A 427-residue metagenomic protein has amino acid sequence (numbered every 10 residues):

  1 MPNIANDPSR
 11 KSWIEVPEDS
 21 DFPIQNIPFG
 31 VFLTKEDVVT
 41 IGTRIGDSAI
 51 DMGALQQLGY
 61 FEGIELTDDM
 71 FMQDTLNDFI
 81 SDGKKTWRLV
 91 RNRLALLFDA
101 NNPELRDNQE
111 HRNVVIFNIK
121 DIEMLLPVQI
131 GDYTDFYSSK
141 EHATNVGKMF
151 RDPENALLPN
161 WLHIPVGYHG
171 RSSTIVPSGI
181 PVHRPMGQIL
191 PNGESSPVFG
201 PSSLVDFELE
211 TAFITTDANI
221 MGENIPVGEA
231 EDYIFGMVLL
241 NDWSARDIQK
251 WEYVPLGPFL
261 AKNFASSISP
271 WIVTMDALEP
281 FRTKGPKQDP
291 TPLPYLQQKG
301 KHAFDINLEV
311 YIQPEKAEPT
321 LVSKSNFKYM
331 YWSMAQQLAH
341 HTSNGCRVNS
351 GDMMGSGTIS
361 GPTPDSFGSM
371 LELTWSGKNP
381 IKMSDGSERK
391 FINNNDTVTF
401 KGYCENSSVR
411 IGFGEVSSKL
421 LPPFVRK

Functional and structural regions predicted by a protein language model:
A5-T34, R44, I50-S323, Y331-A335: Active-site microenvironments in enzyme catalytic cores
I24-N26, E210, N263-A265, A303-N307 (+4 more regions): Active-site lining segments that contact anionic ligands and/or coordinate catalytic metals
I41, S48-A49, E210, M353 (+2 more regions): Residue-level marker of beta-strand positions
I272, E279, I312-K316, L338-V348 (+2 more regions): Alpha-helix capping/termination and helix-coil
E315-N326, M370, I411-E415: Local beta-strand/beta-hairpin segments that build beta-sheet-rich folds
W332-A339, R347-S350, M354-Y403, R410 (+1 more regions): Active-site pocket scaffolds in enzymes
K419-R426: Eukaryotic intrinsically disordered, low-complexity regulatory regions
